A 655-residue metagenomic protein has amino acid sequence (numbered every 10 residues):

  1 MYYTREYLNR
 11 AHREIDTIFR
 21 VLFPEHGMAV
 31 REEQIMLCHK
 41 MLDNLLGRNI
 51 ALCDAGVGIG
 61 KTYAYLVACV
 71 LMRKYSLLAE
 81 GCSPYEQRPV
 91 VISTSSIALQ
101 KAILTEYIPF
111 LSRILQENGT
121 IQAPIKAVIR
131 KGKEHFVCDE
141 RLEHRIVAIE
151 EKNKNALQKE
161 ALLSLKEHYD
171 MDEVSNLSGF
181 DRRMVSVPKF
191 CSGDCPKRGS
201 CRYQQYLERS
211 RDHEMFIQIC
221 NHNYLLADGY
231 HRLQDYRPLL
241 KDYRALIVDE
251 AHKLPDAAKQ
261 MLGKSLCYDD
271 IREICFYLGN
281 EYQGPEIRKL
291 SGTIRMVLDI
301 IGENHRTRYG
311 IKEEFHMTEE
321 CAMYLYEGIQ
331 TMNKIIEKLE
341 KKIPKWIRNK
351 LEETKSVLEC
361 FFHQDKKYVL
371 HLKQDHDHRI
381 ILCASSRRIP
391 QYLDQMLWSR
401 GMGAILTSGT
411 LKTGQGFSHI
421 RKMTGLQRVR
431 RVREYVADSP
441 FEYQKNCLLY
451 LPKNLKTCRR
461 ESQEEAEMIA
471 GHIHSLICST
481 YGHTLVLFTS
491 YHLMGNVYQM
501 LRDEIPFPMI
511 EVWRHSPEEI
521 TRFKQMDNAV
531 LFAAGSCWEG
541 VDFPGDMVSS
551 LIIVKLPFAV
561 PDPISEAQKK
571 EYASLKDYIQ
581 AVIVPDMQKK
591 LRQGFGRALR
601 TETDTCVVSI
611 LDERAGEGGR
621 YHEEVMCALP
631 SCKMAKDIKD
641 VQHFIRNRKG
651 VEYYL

Functional and structural regions predicted by a protein language model:
Y2-P24, A29, S76-Q218, H222-N223 (+2 more regions): A substrate-engagement module of RecA-like helicase motors
G47-V67: Walker A/P-loop
Y65-V67, L71, A98-K101, T105-L111 (+3 more regions): Signature of the SF2 helicase/ATPase Hel1-core->accessory helical subdomain module
R88-A98, I405-G409, G482-T489, I610-L611: Conserved RecA-like ASCE P-loop NTPase motor core of nucleic-acid helicases/translocases
K189-F216, G229-R237, I335-K453, E465 (+3 more regions): A contiguous, basic/glycine-rich beta-loop/short-helix subdomain that forms a polymer-engagement track
Q395, N454-T489: Conserved interdomain hinge at the start of the Helicase C-terminal
P452-E464, H515-G616: Conserved RecA-like P-loop NTPase helicase motor core
T489-W513: Conserved helicase motor "Helicase C" RecA-like lobe of SF1/SF2 P-loop NTPases
